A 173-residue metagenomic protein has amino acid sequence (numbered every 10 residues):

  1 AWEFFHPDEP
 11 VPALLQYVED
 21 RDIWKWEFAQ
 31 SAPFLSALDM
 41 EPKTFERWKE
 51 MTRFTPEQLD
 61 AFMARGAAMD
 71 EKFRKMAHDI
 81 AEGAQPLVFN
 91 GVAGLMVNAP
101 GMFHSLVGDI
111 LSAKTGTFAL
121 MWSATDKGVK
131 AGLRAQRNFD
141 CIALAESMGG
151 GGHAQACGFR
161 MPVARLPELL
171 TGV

Functional and structural regions predicted by a protein language model:
A1-F4, K49, R160: Short, small-residue alpha-helix embedded
A1-T44: Short alpha-helices
V11-D20, K49-F54, D126-G128: Short alpha-helical "patches" and their helix-cap loops
E27-K114: Mixed-charge interfacial surface used for oligomerization/domain docking and macromolecular partner engagement
K75-V173: Gly/His-enriched, cation/cofactor- and phosphate-binding structural elements
